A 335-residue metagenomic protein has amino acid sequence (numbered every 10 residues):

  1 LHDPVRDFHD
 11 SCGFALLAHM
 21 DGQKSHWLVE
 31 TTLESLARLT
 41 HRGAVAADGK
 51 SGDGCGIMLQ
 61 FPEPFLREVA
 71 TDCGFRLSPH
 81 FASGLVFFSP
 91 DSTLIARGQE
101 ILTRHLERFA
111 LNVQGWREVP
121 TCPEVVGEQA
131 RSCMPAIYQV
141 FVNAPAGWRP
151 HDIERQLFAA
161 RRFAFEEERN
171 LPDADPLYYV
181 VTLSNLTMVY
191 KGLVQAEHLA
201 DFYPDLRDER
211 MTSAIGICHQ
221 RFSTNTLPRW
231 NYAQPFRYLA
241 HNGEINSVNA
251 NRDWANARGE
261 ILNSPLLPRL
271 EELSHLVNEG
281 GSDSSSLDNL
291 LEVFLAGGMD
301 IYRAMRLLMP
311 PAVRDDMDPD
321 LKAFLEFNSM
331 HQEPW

Functional and structural regions predicted by a protein language model:
L1-W335: Conserved short alpha-helical segments that host acidic/polar catalytic motifs at enzyme active sites
